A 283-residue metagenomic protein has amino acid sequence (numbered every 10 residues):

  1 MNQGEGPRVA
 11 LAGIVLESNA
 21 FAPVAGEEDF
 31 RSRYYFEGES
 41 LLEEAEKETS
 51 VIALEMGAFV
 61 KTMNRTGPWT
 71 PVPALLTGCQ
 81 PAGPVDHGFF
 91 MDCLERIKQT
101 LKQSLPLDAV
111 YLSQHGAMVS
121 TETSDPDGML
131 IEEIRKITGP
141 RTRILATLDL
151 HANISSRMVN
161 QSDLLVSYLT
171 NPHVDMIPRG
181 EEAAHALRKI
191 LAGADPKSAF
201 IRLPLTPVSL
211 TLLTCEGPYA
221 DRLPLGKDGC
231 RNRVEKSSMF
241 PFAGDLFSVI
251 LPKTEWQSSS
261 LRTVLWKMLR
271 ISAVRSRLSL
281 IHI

Functional and structural regions predicted by a protein language model:
N2-T62: N-terminal amphipathic/basic leader segments beginning at the initiator methionine
A10-E17, F21, R31, V85-L94 (+1 more regions): Active-site histidine-anchored catalytic micro-motif
E55, V60-P81, V85-F89, C93-T100: Low-complexity, highly charged intrinsically disordered N-terminal segments that act as targeting/localization
T66, T100-S104, I137, Q161 (+4 more regions): Change "in soluble alpha/beta enzymes" to "in soluble alpha/beta proteins
G180, K189-G229: Conserved anion/nucleotide-ligand pocket segment
T211-T263: Charge-patterned, long linear interaction tracts outside catalytic cores
W266-S272: Short, conserved charged micro-motifs
I281-I283: Conserved small/polar residues in nucleotide/adenosyl-binding loops
